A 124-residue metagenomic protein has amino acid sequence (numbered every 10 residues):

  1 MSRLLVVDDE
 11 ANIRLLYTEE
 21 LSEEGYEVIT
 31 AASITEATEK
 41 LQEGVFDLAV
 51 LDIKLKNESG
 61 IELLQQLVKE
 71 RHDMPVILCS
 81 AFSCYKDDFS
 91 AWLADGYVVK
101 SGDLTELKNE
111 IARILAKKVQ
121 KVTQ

Functional and structural regions predicted by a protein language model:
R14, K56: The feature encodes the CheY-like receiver
L15-E23: Charged docking surfaces used in two-component/phosphorelay signaling
T30-L48: Acidic, metal-coordinating helix/loop segments flanking the phosphotransfer/catalytic sites of two-component signaling
S33, S59-E62: Acidic catalytic/metal-coordinating carboxylates
D52: Active-site residues of response regulator receiver
I61-H72: Short amphipathic alpha-helix used as the core "switch/output" element in two-component signaling
E62, F82-K100, T105-N109: Alpha4 helix (beta4-alpha4-beta5 surface) of REC/receiver domains from two-component response regulators
